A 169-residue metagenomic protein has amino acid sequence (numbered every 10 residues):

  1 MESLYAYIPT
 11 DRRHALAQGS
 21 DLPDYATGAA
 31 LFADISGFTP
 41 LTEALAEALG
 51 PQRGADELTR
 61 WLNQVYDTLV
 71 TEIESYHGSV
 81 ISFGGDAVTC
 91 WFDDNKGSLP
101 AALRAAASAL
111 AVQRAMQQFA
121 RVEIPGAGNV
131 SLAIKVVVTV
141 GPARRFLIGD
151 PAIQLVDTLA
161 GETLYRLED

Functional and structural regions predicted by a protein language model:
M1-G28, P40-R60, Q64, Q117 (+1 more regions): Regulatory cytosolic signal-relay segments
S20-L22, A127-N129, D169: A general structural signal for short secondary-structure junctions and capping/turn motifs
A30-S36, V70-R104, Q118-E162: Catalytic core of nucleotidyl cyclases, primarily class III adenylyl/guanylyl cyclases
T59-V70, Q113, L164-E168: Short amphipathic alpha-helical segments
R104-A107, A111: Hydrophobic or amphipathic alpha-helical targeting/insertion segments
